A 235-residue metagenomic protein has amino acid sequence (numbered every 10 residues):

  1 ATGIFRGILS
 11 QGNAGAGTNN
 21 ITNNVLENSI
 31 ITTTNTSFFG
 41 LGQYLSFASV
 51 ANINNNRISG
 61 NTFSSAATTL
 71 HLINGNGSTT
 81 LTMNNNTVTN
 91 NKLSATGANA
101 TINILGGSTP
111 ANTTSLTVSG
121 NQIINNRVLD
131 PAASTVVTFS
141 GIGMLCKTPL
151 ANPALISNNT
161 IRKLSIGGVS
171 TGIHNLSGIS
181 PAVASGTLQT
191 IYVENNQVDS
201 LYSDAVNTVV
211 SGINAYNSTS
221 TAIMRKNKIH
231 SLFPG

Functional and structural regions predicted by a protein language model:
A1, A16-T32, S49-T62, T80-S94 (+4 more regions): Right-handed parallel beta-helix
T2-N13, T33-L45, S65-N76, A95-P110 (+3 more regions): Extracellular beta-strand/beta-solenoid scaffold signature
